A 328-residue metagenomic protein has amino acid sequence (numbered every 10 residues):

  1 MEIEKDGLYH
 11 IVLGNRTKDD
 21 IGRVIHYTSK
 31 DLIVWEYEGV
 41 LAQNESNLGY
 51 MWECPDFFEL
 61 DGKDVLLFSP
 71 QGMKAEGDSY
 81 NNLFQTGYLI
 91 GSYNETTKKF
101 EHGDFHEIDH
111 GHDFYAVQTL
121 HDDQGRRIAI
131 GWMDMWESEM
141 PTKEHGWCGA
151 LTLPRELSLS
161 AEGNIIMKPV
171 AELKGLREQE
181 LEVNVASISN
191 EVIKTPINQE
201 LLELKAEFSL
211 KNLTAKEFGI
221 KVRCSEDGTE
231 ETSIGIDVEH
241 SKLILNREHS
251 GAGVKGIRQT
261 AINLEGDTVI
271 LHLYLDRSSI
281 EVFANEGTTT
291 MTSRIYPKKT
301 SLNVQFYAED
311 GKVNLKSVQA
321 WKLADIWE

Functional and structural regions predicted by a protein language model:
M1-D19, V24-Y27, Y37-V40, E45 (+3 more regions): Hydrophobic core segments of beta-strands in well-ordered, beta-rich domains
M1-I3, L13, W35-D56, M73 (+3 more regions): Surface loop/turn signatures of beta-propeller and other carbohydrate-active proteins
G7, D20-I21, G49, E200 (+1 more regions): Residue-level preference for beta-strand/loop junctions
T17-G22, D78-Q85, K143, C148: Short, solvent-exposed loop/turn segments at conserved positions within beta-propeller repeat blades
T28-L32: Conserved Ser/Thr-centered positions that define the repeating blades of beta-propeller domains
P55, M73, N81-L83, W136 (+1 more regions): Short secondary-structure boundary/capping segments
L60-D61, P70-M73, G77-N94: Acidic, glycine-rich loop-and-beta core segments that form the ion-binding/anion-interacting portion of active sites
G87-E328: Beta-rich accessory regions
